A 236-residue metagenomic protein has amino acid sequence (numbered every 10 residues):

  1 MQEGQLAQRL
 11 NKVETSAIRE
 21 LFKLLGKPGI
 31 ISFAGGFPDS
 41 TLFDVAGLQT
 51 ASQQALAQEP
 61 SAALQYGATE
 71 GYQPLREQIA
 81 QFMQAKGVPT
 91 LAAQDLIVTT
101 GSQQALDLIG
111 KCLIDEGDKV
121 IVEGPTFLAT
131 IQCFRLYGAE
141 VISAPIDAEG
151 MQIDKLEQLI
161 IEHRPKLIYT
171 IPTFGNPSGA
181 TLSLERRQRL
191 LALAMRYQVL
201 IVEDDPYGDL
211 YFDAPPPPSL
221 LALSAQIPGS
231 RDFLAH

Functional and structural regions predicted by a protein language model:
M1-R9: Generic N-terminal amphipathic, Lys/Arg-enriched alpha-helix
N11-G101, L108: N-terminal small-domain helix-loop-helix segment of the aminotransferase-like
A17-E20, A51-Q54, Y207, S219-Q226: Intrinsically disordered, low-complexity boundary segments flanking structured domains
A62-Q198, G208-R231: Conserved core of the PLP fold type I
